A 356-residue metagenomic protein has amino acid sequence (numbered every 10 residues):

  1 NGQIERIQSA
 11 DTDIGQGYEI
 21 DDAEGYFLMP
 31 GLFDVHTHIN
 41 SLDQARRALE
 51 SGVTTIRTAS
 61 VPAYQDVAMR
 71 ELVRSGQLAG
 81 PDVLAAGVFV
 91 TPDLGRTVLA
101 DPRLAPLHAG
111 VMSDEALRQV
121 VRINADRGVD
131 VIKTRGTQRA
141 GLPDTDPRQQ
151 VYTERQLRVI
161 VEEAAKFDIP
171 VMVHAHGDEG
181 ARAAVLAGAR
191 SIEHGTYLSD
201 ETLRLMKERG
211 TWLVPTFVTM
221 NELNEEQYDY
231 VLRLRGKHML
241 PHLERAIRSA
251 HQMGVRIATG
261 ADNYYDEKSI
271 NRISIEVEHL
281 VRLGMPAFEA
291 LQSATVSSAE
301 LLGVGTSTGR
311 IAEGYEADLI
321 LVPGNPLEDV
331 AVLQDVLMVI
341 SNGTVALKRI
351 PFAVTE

Functional and structural regions predicted by a protein language model:
N1-M29: Histidine-rich, glycine-flanked metal-binding segment
A23, F27-L28, A45-I169, T202-R204 (+1 more regions): Divalent-metal coordination cores built from histidine and acidic residues
P30-N40, A164, V171-H176, I192: Histidine-centered catalytic micro-motifs
H38, V61, V88-V90, T137-R139 (+4 more regions): Active-site beta-loop-alpha junctions enriched in small/polar residues
K166-F167, L240-N325: His/Asp/Glu-enriched, well-ordered alpha-helical/loop segment that forms or immediately abuts the divalent-metal
L186-S191, K207-L213, V231, G254-R256: Glycine-enriched alpha-helix->loop->beta-strand junction motifs that scaffold or abut catalytic
A294, E300, E313-T355: C-terminal cap of metal-dependent C-N hydrolases
